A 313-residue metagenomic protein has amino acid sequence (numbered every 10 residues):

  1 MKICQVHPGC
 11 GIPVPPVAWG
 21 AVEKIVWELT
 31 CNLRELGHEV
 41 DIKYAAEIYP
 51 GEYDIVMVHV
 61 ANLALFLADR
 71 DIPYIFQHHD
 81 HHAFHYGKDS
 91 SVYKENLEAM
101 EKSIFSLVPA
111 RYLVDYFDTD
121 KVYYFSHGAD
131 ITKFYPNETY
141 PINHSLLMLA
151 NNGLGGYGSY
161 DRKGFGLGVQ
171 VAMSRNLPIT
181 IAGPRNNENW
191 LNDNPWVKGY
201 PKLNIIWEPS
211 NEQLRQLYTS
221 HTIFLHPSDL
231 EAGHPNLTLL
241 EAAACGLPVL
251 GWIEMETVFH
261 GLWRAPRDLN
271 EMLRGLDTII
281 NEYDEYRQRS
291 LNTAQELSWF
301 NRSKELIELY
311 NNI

Functional and structural regions predicted by a protein language model:
Y86-K88, G128-N143: Acidic anion/phosphate-binding donor-loop and adjacent secondary structure in glycosyltransferase catalytic cores
L97-Y124, A129-I131, N186: A short, active-site helix/loop in glycosyltransferases that binds the activated sugar's phosphate group
P141-P195, N211: Conserved catalytic-core segment of nucleotide-activated headgroup transferases in glycan assembly
L191-R215: Nucleotide-activated donor-binding/catalytic signature segment of Leloir-type glycosyltransferases, i.e., the conserved
T219-H234, L247: Acidic donor-binding loop of glycosyltransferase active sites
A244-G251: Short hydrophobic beta-strand element within catalytic cores of glycosyltransferases and related nucleotide-activated
V258-D277: Change "using UDP/GDP/dTDP sugars" to "using nucleotide sugars
R267, N281-I313: A charged, aromatic-enriched C-terminal amphipathic alpha-helix characteristic of glycosyltransferases across folds
